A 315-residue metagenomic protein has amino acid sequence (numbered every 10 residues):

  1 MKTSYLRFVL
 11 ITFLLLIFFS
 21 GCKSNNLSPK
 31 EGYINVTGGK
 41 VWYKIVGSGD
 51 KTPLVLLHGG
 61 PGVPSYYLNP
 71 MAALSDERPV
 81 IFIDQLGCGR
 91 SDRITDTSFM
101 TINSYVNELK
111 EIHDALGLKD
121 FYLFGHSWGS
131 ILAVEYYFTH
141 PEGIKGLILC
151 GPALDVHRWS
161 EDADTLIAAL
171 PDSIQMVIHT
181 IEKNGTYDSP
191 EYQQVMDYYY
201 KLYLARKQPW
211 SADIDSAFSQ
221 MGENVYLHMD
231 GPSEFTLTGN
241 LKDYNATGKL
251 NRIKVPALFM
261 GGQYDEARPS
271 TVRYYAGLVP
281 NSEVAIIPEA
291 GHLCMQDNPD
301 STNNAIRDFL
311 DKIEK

Functional and structural regions predicted by a protein language model:
S4-L54, E77, D311-K315: Alpha/beta-hydrolase fold catalytic core
G39, K44-R93: Conserved HGGG/HGGXW glycine-rich cap/lid loop of the alpha/beta-hydrolase fold
Q85-W128: Active-site loop/oxyanion-hole signature of alpha/beta-hydrolase fold enzymes
K119-D162: Conserved hydrolase catalytic core segment
L147-T186: Flexible "cap/lid" loop of the alpha/beta hydrolase fold
M176-V255: Alpha/beta-hydrolase
T247-A290: Conserved loop-alpha-helix segment in the C-terminal half of the alpha/beta-hydrolase fold that carries the catalytic
S282-K315: Catalytic active-site module of serine/aspartate enzymes centered on a nucleophile-bearing elbow/loop
